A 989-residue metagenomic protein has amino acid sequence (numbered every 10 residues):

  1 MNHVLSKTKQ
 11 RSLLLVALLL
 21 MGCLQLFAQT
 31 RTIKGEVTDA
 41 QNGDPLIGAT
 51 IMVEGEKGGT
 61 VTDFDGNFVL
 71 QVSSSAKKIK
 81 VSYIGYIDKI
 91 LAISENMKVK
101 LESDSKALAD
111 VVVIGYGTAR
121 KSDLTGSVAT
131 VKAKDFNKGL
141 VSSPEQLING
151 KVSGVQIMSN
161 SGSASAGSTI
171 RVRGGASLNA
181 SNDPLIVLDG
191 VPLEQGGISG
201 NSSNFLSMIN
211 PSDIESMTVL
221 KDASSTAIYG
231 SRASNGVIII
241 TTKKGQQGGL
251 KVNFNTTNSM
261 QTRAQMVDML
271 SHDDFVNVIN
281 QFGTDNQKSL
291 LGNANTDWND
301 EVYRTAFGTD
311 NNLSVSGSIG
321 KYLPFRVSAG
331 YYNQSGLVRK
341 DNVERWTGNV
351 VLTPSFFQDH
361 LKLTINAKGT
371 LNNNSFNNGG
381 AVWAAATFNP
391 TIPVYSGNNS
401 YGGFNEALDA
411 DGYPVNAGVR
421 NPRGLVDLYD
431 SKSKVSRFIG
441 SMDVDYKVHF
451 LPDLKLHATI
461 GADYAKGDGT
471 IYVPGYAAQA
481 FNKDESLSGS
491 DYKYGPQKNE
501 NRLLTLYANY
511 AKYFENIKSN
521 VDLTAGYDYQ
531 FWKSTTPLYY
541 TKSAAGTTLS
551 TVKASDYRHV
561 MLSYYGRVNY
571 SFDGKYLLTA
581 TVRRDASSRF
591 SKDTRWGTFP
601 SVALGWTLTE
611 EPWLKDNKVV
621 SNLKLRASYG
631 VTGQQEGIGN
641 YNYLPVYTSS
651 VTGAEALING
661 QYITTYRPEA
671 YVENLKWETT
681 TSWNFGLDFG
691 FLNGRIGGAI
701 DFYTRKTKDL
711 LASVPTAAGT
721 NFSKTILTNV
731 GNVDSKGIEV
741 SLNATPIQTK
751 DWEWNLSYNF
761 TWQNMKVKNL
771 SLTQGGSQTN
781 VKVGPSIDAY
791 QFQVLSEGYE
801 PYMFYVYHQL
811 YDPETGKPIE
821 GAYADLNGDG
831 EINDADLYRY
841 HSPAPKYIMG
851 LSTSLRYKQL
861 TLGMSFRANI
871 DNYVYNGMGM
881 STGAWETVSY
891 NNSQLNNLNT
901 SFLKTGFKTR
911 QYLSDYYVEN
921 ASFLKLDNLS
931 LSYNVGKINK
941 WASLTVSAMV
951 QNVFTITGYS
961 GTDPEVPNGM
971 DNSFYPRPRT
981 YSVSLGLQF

Functional and structural regions predicted by a protein language model:
M1-V16, G22-F357, L361-T370, N378 (+4 more regions): Short, small/polar-rich motifs associated with maturation and membrane association, primarily at protein termini
R31, T38-D39, T62, I186 (+4 more regions): Hydrophobic alpha-helical segments, especially N-terminal targeting/anchoring helices
Q41, A49, V72, G196 (+4 more regions): Short linear motifs in exposed loops
F136, D183, V276, D285 (+10 more regions): Extracellular/periplasmic, surface-exposed regions of secreted and cell-surface proteins
E145-N149, T725-D734, G775-F804, A835 (+4 more regions): C-terminal extracellular loops and terminal segments of Gram-negative outer membrane beta-barrel proteins
N253-N293, T728, I747-P843, G958: Conserved small-residue
G828-E831, L862-D927: C-terminal beta-barrel architecture of Gram-negative outer-membrane proteins
S842-Y875: Glycine-rich, aromatic-lined ligand/substrate-binding cores of catalytic and carbohydrate-binding domains
